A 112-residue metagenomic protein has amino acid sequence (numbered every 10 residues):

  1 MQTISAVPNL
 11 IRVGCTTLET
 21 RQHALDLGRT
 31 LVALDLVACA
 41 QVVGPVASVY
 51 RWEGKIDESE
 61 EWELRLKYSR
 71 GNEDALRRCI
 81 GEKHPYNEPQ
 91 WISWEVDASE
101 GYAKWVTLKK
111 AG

Functional and structural regions predicted by a protein language model:
M1-G112: Positively charged, small/polar-rich N-terminal and surface patches that mediate targeting and assembly and bind
